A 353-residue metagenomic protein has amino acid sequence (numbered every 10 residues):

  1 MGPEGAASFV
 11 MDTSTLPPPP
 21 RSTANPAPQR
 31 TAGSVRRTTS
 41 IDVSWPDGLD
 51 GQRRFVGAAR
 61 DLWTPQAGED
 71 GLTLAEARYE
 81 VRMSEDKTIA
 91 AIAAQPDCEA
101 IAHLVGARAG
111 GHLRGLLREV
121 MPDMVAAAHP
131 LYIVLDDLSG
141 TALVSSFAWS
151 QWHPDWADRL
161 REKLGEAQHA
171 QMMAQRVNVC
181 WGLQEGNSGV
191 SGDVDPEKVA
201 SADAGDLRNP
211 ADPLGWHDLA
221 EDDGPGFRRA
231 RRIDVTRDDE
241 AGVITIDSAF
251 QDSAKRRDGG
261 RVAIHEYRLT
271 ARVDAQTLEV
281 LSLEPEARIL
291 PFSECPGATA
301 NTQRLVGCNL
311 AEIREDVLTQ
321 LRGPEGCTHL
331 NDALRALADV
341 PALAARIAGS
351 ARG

Functional and structural regions predicted by a protein language model:
G2-S201, G259-G353: Active-site- and interface-proximal helix/loop "cap" or "latch" segments in soluble metabolic and energy-transducing
G186-A263: Long, positively charged binding patches that form subdomain-scale interaction surfaces for polyanionic ligands
